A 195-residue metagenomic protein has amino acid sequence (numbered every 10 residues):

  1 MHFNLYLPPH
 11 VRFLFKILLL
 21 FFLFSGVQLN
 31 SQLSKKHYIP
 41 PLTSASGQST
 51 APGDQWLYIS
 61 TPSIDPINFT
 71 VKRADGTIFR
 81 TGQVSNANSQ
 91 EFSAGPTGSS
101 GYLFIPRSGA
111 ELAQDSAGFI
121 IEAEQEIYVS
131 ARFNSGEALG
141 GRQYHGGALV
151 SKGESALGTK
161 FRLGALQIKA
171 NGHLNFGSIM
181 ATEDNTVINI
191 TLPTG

Functional and structural regions predicted by a protein language model:
M1-S34: Bacterial Sec-dependent N-terminal signal peptides
Q32-G195: Intrinsically disordered, low-complexity linker/terminal regions across diverse proteins
